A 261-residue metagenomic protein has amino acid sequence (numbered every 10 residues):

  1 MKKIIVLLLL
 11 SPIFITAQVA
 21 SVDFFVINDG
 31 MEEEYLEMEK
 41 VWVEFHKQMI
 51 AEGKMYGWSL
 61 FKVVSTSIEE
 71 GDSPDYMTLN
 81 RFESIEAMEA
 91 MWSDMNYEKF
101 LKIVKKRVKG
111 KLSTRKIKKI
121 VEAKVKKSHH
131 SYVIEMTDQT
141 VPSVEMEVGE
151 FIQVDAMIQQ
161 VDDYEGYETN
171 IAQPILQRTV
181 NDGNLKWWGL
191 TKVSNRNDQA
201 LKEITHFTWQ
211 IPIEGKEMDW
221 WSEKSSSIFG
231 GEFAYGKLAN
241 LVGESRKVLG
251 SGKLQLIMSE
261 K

Functional and structural regions predicted by a protein language model:
K2-T16: Sec-dependent N-terminal signal peptides
A17-K102, K111-K261: Short S/T/G/P-rich N-terminal loop/turn motif that feeds into the first structured element of a domain
